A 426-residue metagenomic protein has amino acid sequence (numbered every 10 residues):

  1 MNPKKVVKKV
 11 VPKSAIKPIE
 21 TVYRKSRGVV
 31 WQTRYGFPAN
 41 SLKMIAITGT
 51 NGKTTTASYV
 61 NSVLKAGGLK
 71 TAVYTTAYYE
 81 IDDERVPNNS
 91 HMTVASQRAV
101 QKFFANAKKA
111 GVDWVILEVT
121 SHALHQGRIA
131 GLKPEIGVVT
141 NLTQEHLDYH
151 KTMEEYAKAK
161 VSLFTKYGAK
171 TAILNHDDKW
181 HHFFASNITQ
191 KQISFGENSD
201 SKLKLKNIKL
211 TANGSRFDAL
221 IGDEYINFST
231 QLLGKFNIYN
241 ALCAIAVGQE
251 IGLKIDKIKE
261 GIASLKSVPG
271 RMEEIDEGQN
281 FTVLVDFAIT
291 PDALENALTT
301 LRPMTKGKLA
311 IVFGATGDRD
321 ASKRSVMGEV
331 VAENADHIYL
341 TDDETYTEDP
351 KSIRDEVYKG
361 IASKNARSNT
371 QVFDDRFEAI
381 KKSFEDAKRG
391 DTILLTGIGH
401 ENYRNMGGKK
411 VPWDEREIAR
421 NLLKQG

Functional and structural regions predicted by a protein language model:
M1-V11, A15-V22, C243-I255, E260-G270 (+1 more regions): ATP-dependent carboxylate-amine ligase
V6-H176, W180-I188, L242, G248 (+1 more regions): Phosphate-binding loop of NTP-binding sites
N40-L42, A110, E135-V283, K306 (+2 more regions): Acidic, Mg2+-coordinating active-site environments of NTP-dependent enzymes
T50, T76, N175-H176, E197 (+3 more regions): Cofactor-binding loop segments of dinucleotide-utilizing enzymes, especially the Rossmann-like FAD- and NAD(P)+-binding
G68, D83-E84, D223, N280 (+1 more regions): Residue-level detection of beta-strand-connecting loop/turn positions
E80, D218-L220, N405: A general beta-strand register signal
D83-N88, T230, R404-G408: Short acidic, glycine/proline-rich loop/turn micro-motifs
H125-Q126, L147, H182-F183, K202 (+4 more regions): Glycine/Thr-rich phosphate-binding loops of Rossmann-like dinucleotide-binding domains
